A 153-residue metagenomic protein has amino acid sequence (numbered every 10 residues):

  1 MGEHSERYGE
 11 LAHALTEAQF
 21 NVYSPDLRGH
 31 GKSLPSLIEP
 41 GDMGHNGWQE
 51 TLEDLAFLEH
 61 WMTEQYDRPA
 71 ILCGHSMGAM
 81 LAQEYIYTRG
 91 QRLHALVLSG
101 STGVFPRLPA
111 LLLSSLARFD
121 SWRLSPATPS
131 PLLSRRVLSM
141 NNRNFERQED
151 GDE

Functional and structural regions predicted by a protein language model:
M1-E3: Active-site glycine-rich loops that stabilize anionic/oxyanionic intermediates across multiple enzyme folds
R7, A12-I38: Conserved alpha/beta-hydrolase
A14, W61, E84, T88: Active-site catalytic microenvironments for nucleophilic, acid-base chemistry
N21, P69, H94-A95: Structural signature of beta-strand start/N-cap positions in the alpha/beta core of ABC transporter nucleotide-binding
M43-T63: Alpha/beta-hydrolase active-site loop
Q65-S76: Alpha/beta-hydrolase fold nucleophile elbow
C73, L81-E153: Alpha/beta-hydrolase-fold enzymes
